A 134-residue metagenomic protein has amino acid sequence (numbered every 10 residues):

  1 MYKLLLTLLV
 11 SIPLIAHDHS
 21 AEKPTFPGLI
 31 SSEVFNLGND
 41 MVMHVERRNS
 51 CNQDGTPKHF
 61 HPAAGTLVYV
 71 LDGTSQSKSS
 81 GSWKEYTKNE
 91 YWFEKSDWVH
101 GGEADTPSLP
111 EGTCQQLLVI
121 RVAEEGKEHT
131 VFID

Functional and structural regions predicted by a protein language model:
L5-L8, L14-H44, E85, F93 (+1 more regions): A short, N-terminal "cap"/entry segment at the start of jelly-roll beta-barrel domains of the cupin/DSBH fold
L37-D40, N49-S50, S79-V99: Short acidic-glycine-tyrosine-enriched beta hairpin
G38-N39, H61-P62, Y69, K84-E85 (+1 more regions): Extracellular/periplasmic catalytic domains that process cell-envelope and extracellular macromolecules
G38-V45, K88-Y91, G112-L117, V122: Flexible, surface-exposed loop/linker segments and immediately adjacent secondary-structure boundaries
C51-T66: A short beta-loop-beta micro-motif enriched in histidine and acidic residues
G55-P57, Q76, W92-S108: Histidine-centered metal-chelating micro-motifs
A63-G81, E90: Glycine- and acidic-residue-biased ligand/ion/polar-headgroup-sensing regions
D97-E128: Ligand-binding loop in jelly-roll beta-barrel domains
